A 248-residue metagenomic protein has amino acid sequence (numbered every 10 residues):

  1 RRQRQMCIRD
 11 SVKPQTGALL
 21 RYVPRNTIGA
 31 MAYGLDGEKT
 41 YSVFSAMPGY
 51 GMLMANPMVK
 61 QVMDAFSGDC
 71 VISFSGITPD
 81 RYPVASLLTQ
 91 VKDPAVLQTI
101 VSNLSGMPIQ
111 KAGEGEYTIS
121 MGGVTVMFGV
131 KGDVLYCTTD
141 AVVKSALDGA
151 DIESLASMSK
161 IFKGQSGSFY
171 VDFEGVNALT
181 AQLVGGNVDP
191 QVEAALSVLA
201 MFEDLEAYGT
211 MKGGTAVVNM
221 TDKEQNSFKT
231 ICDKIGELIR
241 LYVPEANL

Functional and structural regions predicted by a protein language model:
R1-Q5, R9-L248: Signature of soluble extracytoplasmic/periplasmic domains of secreted precursors and cell-surface proteins
